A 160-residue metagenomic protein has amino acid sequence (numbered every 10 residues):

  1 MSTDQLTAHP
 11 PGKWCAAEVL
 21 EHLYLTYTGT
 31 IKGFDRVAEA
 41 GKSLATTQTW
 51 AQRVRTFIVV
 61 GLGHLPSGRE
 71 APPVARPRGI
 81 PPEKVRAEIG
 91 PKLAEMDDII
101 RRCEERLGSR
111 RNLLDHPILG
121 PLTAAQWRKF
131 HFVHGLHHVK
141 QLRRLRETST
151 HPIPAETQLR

Functional and structural regions predicted by a protein language model:
D4-A8: AMP-dependent adenylate-forming
H9-V59, R101-R160: Short, contiguous alpha-helical
R55-S109: Acidic/histidine-rich alpha-helical segments that form the ligand environment of transition-metal centers
